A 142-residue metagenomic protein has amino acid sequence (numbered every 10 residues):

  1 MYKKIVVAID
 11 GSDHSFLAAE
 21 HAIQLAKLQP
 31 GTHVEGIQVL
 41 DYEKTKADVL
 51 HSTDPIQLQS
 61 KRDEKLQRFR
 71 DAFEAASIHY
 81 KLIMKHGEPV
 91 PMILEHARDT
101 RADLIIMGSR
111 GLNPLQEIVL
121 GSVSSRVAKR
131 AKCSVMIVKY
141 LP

Functional and structural regions predicted by a protein language model:
M1-L50, A76: Small/aliphatic-rich secondary-structure junction motif
K4, H96-P142: Gly/Ser-rich helix-loop-strand patches that form or flank binding pockets for ribonucleotide-derived cofactors
L17, M92, P114: Phosphate- and divalent-cation-binding pockets in alpha/beta enzyme and binding domains that engage nucleotide-derived
E35-I37, K81-K85, M136: General small-molecule cofactor/ligand-binding pocket signal
T53-E64: A short acidic, glycine-rich active-site loop that binds or catalyzes chemistry on phosphate/adenosine moieties
D63-Q67, D71: Helix-adjacent hinge/juxtasegments
E64, M84-E88, R110, L141: Short beta->alpha linker loops
D71-I105: Structural beta-alpha unit
